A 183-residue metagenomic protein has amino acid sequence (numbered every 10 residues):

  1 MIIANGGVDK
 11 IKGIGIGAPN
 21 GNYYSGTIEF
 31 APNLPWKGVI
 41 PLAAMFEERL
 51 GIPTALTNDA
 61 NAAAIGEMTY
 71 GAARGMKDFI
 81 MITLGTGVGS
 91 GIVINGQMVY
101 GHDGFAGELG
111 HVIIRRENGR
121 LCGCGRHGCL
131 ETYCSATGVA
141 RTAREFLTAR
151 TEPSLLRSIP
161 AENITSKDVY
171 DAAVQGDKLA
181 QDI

Functional and structural regions predicted by a protein language model:
A4, K10-I14, N20-I80: Glycine-rich phosphate-binding loop and adjoining helix at the ATP-binding site of ATP-dependent phosphoryl-transfer
P19-N22, G85-G87: Short glycine-rich anion-binding loops that position phosphate/pyrophosphate groups of nucleotides and phosphorylated
Y24, I94-N95, V174: Short, ordered coil/turn segments that flank beta-strands lining enzyme active or ligand-binding pockets
L56-A60, I114-T151: Glycine-rich phosphate-binding loop plus the immediately following alpha-helix
R74-Y133: Glycine-rich phosphate-binding loop of actin/hexokinase-like ATP-binding domains
E131-I183: A mobile "lid/hinge" subdomain adjacent to the ATP/sugar-phosphate binding pocket shared across diverse ATP-dependent
